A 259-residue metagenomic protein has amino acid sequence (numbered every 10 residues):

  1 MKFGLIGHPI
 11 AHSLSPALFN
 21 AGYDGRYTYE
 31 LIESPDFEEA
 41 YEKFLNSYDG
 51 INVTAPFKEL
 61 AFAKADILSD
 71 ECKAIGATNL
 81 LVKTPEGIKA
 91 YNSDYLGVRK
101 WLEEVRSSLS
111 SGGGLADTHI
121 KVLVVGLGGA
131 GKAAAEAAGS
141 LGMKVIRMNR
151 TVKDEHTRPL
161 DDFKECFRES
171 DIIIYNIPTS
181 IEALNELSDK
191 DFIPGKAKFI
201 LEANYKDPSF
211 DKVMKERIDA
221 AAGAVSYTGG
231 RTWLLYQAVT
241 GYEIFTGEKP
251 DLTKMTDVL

Functional and structural regions predicted by a protein language model:
M1-S107, D207, K212-E216: Phosphate/diphosphate ligand-binding glycine-rich loop within oxidoreductases
G7, A90-Y95, L102, H119-M143: Glycine-rich adenosine-cofactor-binding loop
V53, I173-N176, E202: Redox-cofactor binding/interface segments in oxidoreductases and associated redox assembly factors
L60, I181-I200: Rossmann-fold NAD(P) dinucleotide-binding segment
K100, E104, S226-V258: Active-site capping/gating segments
L141-R158: NAD(P)-binding Rossmann-fold cofactor-contacting core
K164-E186: Rossmann-like NAD(P)-binding element
I193-R217, S226-W233: ADP-ribose/adenylate-binding Rossmann-like module
